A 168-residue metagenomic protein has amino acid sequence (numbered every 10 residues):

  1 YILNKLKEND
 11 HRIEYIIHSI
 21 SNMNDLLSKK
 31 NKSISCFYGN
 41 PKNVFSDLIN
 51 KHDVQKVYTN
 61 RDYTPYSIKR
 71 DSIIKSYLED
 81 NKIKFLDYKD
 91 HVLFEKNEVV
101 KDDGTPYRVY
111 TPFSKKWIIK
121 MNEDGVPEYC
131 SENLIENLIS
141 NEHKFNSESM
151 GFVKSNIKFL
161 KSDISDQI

Functional and structural regions predicted by a protein language model:
Y1-G125: Trp/Phe/Arg-rich N-terminal binding region typifying the photolyase-homology
T111-I168: Glycine/tryptophan-enriched, flexible segments
